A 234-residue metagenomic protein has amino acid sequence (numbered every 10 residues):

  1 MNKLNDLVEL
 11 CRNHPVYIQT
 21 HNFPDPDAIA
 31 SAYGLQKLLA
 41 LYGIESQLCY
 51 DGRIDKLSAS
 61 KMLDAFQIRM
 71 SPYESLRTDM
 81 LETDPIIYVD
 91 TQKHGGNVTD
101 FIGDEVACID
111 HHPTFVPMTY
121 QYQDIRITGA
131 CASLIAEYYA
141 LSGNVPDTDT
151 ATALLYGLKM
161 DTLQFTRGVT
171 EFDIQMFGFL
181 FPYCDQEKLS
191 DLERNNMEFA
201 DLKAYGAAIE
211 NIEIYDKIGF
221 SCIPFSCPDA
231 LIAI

Functional and structural regions predicted by a protein language model:
M1-L7, I87-K93, Y139-L141: Short, motif-level signal for alpha-helix interfacial/capping segments enriched in acidic residues and aromatics/proline
N2-P26, A30-S60, L76-P85, L163-I234: Hydrophobic helix-and-loop "lid/oligomerization" segment in the mid-to-C-terminal part of catalytic domains
D25-D27, D90, D110, D161: Acidic active-site catalytic centers that drive phospho-/nucleotidyl reactions and related ester hydrolyses
A40, D64, A140: Anion (oxyanion) recognition and catalysis
I44, I68, D104, N144 (+1 more regions): Short glycine/serine/threonine/alanine-rich loop segments
K61-Q121: Active-site cofactor/cluster-binding pocket
I87-D90, G157, C222: Short beta-strand segments
I109-G178: Short alpha-helices
